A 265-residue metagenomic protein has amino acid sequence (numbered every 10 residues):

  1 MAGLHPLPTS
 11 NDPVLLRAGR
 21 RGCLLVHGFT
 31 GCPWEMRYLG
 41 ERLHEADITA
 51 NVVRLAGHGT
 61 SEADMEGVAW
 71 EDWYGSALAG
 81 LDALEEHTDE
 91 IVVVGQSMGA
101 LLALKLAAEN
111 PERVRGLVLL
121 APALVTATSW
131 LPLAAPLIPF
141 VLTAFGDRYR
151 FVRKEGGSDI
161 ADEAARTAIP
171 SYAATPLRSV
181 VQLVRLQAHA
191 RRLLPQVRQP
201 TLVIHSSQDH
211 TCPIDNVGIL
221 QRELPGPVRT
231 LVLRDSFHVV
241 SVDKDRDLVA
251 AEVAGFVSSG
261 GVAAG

Functional and structural regions predicted by a protein language model:
L43-E62: Conserved alpha/beta-hydrolase
G95-G99, A103: Gly/Ala-rich beta-loop-alpha elbow adjacent to hydrolase catalytic centers
V118-A127: Active-site nucleophile loop of the alpha/beta-hydrolase fold
P176-L193: Active-site nucleophile elbow and catalytic-triad environment of alpha/beta-hydrolase enzymes
V197, V203-H205, D209: Short beta-strand/loop motif that positions the catalytic acidic residue of the alpha/beta-hydrolase fold
H210-N216: Conserved alpha/beta-hydrolase "acid-adjacent" motif
G218, R222-V239: Catalytic histidine neighborhood in serine/cysteine hydrolases with alpha/beta-hydrolase-type architecture
R234-G265: Catalytic active-site module of serine/aspartate enzymes centered on a nucleophile-bearing elbow/loop
